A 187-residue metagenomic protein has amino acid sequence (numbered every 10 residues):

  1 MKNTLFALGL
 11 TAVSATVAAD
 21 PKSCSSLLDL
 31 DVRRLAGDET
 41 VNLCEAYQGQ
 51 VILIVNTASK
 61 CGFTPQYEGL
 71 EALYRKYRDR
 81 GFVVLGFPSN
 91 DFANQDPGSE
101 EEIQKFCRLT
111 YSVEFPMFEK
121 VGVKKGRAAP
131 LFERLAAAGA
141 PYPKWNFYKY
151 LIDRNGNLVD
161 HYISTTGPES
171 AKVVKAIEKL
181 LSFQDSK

Functional and structural regions predicted by a protein language model:
M1-T4: Positively charged n-region of N-terminal signal peptides that target proteins for export
G9-A18: Hydrophobic h-region of N-terminal signal peptides that target proteins for export in Gram-negative bacteria
A19-S25: Cleaved targeting-peptide boundary
L30-V51, Y74-Y77: A short beta-strand-turn-helix
I52-V55, L85: Conserved hydrophobic packing residues within short motifs/helices of P-loop NTPase cores of ABC-family ATPases
N56-K60: Amphipathic alpha-helical repeat scaffolds
F63-A128: Structural microenvironment flanking redox-active thiols in thiol-disulfide oxidoreductases
P130-E133, A137-K187: Thiol-/selenol-based redox modules, centered on thioredoxin-like and closely related oxidoreductase domains
